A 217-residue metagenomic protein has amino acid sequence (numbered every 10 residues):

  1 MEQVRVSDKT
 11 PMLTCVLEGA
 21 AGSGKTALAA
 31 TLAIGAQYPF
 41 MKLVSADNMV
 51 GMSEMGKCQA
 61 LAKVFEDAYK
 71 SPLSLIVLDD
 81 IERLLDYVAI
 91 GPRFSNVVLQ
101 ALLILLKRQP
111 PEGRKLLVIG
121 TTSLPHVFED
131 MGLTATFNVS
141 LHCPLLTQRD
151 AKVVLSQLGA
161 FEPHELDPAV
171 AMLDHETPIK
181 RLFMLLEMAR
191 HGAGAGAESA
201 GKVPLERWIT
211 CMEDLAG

Functional and structural regions predicted by a protein language model:
M1-E165: Walker A/P-loop NTP-binding motif of AAA+ ATPase domains
K115-L117, S123, L133, F137-G217: Conserved AAA+ ATPase small/helical "lid" subdomain
